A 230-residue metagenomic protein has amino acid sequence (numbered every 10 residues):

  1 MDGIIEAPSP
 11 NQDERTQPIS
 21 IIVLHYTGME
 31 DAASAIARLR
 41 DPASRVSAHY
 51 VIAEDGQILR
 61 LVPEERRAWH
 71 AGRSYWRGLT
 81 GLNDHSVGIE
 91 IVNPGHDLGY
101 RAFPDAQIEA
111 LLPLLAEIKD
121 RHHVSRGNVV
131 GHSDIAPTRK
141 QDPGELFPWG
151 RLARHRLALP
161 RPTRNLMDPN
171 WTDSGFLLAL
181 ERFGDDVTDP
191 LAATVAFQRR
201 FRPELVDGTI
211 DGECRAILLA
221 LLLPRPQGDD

Functional and structural regions predicted by a protein language model:
M1-G127: Active-site-adjacent loop/helix surface patches within enzyme catalytic domains that shape the substrate-binding cleft
P94-G95, Y100-D230: Basic/polar, cationic surfaces and motifs that engage anionic cell-wall and phosphate/carboxylate ligands
